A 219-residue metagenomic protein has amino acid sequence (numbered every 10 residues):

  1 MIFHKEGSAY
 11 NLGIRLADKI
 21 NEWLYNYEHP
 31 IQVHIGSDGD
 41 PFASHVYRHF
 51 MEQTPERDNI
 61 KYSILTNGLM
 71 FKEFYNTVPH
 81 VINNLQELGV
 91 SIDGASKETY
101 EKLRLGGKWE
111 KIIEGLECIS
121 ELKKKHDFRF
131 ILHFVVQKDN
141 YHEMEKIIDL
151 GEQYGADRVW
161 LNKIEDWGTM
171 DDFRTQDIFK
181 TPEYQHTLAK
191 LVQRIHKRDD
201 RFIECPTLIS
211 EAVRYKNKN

Functional and structural regions predicted by a protein language model:
I2-D18, R48, I60, P79-N219: Radical SAM enzyme [4Fe-4S]-AdoMet core and its adjacent flexible, acidic and glycine-rich loops/tails across
I2-S63, L69-H80: Conserved Radical SAM active-site core
S37-G39, G68, G94, G106-G107: Glycine-centered flexibility sites
G68-M70, E165-D166: Short beta-alpha junction loops
